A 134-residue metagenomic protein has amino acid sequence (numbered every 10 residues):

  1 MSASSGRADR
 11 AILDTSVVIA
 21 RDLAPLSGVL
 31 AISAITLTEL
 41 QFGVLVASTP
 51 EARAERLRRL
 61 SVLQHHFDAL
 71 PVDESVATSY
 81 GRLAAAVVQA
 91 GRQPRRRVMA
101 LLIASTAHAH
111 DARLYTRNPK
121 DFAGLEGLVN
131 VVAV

Functional and structural regions predicted by a protein language model:
S2-A11, R21-S105, R113, A123-A133: PIN-domain endoribonuclease scaffold, especially VapC-family toxins
D14: Conserved catalytic-loop position in the HRD/HxD motif
V17: Short, glycine/acidic-enriched loop or turn micro-motifs at the edges of active sites
R117: Conserved acidic donor-binding loop of glycosyltransferase catalytic domains
K120: Flexible glycine-rich beta->alpha loop in the catalytic core of nucleotide-sugar glycosyltransferases
